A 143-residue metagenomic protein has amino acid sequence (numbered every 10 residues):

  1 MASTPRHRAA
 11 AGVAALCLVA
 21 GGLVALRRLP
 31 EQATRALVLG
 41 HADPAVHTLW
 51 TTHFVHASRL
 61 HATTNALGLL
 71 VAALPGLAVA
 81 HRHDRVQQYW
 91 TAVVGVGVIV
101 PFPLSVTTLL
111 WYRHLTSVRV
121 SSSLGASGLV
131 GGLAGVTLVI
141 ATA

Functional and structural regions predicted by a protein language model:
M1-A15: N-terminal membrane topogenic signal
R6-A10, H47, L60, W90: Membrane-interface helix-boundary signature
G12-L29, L69-V136: Small-polar-interrupted transmembrane alpha-helices in polytopic inner-membrane proteins
L26-P44: Interfacial/capping segments of alpha-helical transmembrane domains
T34-V38, S58-L60, T91-A92: Short, amphipathic, aromatic/basic-enriched membrane-interface segments that mark the entry/exit of transmembrane
L37, W50, L124: Short clusters of hydrophobic/aromatic residues that line enzyme substrate/ligand-binding pockets
V46-L67: Interfacial helix-start motif at the membrane-water boundary
A141-T142: Membrane-interface transmembrane helices that cradle and orient dolichyl/undecaprenyl
